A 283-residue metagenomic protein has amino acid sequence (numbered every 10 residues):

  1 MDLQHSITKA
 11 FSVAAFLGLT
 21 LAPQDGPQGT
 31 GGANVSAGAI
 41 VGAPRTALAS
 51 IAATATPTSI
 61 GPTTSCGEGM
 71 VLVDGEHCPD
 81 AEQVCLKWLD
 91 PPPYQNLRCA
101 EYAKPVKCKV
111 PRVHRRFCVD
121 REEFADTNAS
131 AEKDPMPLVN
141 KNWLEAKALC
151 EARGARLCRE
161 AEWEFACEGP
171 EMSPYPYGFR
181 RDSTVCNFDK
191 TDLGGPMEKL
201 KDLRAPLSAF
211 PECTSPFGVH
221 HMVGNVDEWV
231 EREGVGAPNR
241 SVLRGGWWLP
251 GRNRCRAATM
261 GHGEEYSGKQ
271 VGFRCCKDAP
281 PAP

Functional and structural regions predicted by a protein language model:
M1-Q28: Sec-dependent N-terminal signal peptides
G26-L97: N-terminal pre-domain segments of enzymes
S65-C66, L89, P93-E171, M197-F217: Short aromatic-cysteine micro-motif
E76-H77, E123, F179, W247: A mature extracytoplasmic/lumenal domain signature
P79-Q83, A125-S130, G251-R254, P283: Short, solvent-exposed loop/turn elements at domain surfaces
W143-M260, E264-E265, K269, P283: Functional-site microenvironments in short loops/helix caps that host divalent-cation chemistry
C275-A282: Short beta-strand-to-coil "C-cap" segments at the C-terminal boundary of structured domains/repeats, marking
